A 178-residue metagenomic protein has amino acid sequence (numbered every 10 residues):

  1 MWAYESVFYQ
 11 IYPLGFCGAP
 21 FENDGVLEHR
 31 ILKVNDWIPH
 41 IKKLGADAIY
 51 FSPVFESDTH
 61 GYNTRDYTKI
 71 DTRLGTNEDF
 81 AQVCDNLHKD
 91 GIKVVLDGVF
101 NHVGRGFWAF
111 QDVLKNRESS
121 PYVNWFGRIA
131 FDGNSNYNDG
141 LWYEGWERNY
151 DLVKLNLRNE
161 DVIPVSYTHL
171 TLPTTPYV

Functional and structural regions predicted by a protein language model:
M1-P164: Acidic/aromatic-lined carbohydrate-recognition and catalytic surfaces of CAZymes acting on diverse glycans
H169-V178: Single conserved hydrophobic/aromatic residue that forms the stacking wall/gate of nucleotide- or nucleobase-binding
